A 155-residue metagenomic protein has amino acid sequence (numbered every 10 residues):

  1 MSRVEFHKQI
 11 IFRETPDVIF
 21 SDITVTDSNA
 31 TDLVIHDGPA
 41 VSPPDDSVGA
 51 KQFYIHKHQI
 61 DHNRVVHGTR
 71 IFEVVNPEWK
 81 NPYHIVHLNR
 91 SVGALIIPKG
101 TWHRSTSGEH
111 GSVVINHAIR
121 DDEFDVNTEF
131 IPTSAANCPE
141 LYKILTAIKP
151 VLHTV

Functional and structural regions predicted by a protein language model:
M1-R90, E109-V113, A118-V155: Active-site region of the double-stranded beta-helix
V92-L95, K99-R104: Histidine-centered metal-chelating micro-motifs
